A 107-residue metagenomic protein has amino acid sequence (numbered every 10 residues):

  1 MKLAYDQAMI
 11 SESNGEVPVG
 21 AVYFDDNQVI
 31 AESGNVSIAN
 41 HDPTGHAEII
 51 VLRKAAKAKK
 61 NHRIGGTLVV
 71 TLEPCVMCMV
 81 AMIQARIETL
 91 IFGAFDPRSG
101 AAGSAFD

Functional and structural regions predicted by a protein language model:
M1-N14: Short, basic/aromatic recognition patches
A4, G20, V51: Conserved hydrophobic/aromatic pocket- or pore-lining residues that grip, position, or stack substrates in active sites
N14, A21, C75-C78: Functionally engaged cysteine thiol sites
N14-G15, H62: Short coil/turn segments at alpha/beta junctions that flank glycine-rich nucleotide-binding fingerprints
G15-E16, R86: Glycine-centered short loops/turns at secondary-structure junctions
V17-V19, A39: Short N-terminal signal/transit or membrane-insertion segments and the immediately adjacent low-complexity/disordered
V19-N27: Short beta-strand scaffold segments in enzyme catalytic cores
E32-D107: Zn2+-dependent cytidine deaminase-like catalytic core
